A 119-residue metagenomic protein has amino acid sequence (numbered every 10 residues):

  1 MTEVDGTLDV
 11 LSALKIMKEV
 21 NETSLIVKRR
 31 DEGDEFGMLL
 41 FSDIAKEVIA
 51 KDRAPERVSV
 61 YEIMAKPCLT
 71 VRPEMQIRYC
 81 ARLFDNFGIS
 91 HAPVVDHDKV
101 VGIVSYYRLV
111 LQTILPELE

Functional and structural regions predicted by a protein language model:
E3-E22, V27-R29, T70-G88, V95 (+2 more regions): The conserved cystathionine-beta-synthase
L14-E19, D31-G33, K51-R53, I63: Short hydrophobic/aromatic-rich motifs at helix boundaries and adjacent loops
M17-V20, L25-D43, F84, A92-R108: A glycine-centered beta-loop-beta connector
F36-R72, Q76-D85, I103-E119: Tandem CBS (Bateman) regulatory domains
